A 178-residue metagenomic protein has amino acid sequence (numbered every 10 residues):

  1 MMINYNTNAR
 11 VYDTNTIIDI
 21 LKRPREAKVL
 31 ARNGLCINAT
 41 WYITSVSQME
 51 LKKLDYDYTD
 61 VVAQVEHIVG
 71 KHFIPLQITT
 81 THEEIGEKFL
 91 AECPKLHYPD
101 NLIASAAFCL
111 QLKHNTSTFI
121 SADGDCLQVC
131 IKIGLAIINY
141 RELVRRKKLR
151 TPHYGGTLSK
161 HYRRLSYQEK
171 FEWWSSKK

Functional and structural regions predicted by a protein language model:
M1-I43, K53-Q64, K170-K177: Short, well-structured N-terminal submotif of metal-dependent ribonuclease cores
M2-T7, L112-K178: Acidic, PIN/NYN-like endoribonuclease modules and their adjacent C-terminal/linker elements
I17-I18, Q48-L51, C126-L127, L143-R145: A generic structural signal for short hydrophobic patches within well-formed alpha-helices
V29-L30, A106, K132-I133: A short acidic, amphipathic alpha-helical/loop segment
I37, V69-K71, I133-G134: Short, structured coil segments at secondary-structure junctions
W41, H72-L76: Short secondary-structure junctions
M49-E50, I78-I85, L143-L149: A short acidic, often aromatic-flanked loop/helix-cap motif at beta-alpha or helix-coil junctions that lines enzyme
P75-Q128, T157-L165: Active-site neighborhoods of divalent-metal-dependent phosphate/nucleic-acid chemistry enzymes
